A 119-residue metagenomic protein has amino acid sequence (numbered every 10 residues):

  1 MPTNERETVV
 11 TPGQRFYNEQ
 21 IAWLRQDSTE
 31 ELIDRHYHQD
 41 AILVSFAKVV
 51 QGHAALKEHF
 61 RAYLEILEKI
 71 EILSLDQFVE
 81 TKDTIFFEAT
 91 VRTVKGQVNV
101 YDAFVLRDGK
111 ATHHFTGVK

Functional and structural regions predicted by a protein language model:
P2-Q39: Short acidic-aromatic low-complexity motifs
T29-T81: A solvent-exposed, acidic/Ser-Thr-rich amphipathic alpha-helical stretch
I33-H36, T81-D83, F104-A111: Short, solvent-exposed coil/turn segments at beta-strand boundaries
L43-V44, F87, H113-H114: Short hydrophobic/aromatic-rich beta-strand segments that constitute the beta-sheet cores of beta-sandwich/beta-barrel
E71-L73, G96-D102: Short, surface-exposed coil-to-beta transition loops
F86-V94: Short beta-strand segments that buttress and anchor functional surface loops
N99-K119: Short beta-strand edge/turn micro-motifs at domain boundaries
